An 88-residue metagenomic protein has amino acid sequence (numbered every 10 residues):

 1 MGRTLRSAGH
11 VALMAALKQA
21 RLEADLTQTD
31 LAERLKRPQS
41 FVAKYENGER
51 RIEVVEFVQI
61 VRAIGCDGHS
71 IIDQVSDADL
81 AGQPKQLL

Functional and structural regions predicted by a protein language model:
M1-E23: A short, Lys/Arg-rich alpha-helix, primarily the initiator
G2, S70-L88: Short, charged recognition helix plus adjacent turn of helix-turn-helix-like nucleic-acid-binding domains
A15-R34, Q59, Q86: Short basic helix-loop element that most often maps to the first helix and adjoining turn of HTH DNA-binding modules
T27, P38-F41, D67: Short coil turns linking two alpha-helices in DNA-binding domains
K36, V55-I71: DNA major-groove recognition helix of helix-turn-helix/homeodomain DNA-binding modules
